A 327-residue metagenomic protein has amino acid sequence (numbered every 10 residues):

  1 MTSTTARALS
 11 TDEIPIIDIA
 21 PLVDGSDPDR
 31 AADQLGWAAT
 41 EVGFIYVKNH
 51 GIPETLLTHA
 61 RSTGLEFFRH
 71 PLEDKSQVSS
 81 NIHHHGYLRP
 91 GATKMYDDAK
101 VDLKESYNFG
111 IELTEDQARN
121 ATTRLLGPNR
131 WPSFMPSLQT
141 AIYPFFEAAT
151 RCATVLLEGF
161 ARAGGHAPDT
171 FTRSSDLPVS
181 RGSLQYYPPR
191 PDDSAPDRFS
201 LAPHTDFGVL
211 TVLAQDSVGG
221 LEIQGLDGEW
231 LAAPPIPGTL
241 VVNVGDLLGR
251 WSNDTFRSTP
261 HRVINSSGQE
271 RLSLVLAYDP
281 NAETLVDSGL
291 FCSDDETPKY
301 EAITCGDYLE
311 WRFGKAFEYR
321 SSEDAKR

Functional and structural regions predicted by a protein language model:
M1-R327: Peripheral, non-catalytic segments flanking oxidoreductase cores
